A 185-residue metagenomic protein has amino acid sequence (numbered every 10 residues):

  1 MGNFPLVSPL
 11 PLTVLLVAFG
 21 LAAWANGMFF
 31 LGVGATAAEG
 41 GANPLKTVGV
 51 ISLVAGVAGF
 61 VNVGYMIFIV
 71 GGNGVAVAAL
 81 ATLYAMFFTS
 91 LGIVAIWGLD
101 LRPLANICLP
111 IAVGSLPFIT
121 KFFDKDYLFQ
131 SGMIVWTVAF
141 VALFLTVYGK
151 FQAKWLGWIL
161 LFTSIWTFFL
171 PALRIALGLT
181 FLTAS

Functional and structural regions predicted by a protein language model:
M1-V70, L179-S185: N-terminal topogenic module of multi-pass integral membrane proteins
G2-P11, Y127-S185: C-terminal transmembrane helix-loop-helix hairpin of multi-pass membrane proteins
A18, A22-A25, A35-A38, A42 (+10 more regions): A sequence-composition feature that detects small, non-aromatic residues
W24-M28, G56-I69, F88-A95, A112-D124 (+2 more regions): Hydrophobic alpha-helical transmembrane segments and adjacent interfacial helices in integral membrane proteins
A37-V54, W97-V113, Y127-S131, T146-W166: Cytoplasm-facing juxtamembrane segments at the starts of transmembrane helices in multi-pass membrane proteins
G74-A139: Membrane-proximal helix-loop-helix units in multi-pass membrane proteins
